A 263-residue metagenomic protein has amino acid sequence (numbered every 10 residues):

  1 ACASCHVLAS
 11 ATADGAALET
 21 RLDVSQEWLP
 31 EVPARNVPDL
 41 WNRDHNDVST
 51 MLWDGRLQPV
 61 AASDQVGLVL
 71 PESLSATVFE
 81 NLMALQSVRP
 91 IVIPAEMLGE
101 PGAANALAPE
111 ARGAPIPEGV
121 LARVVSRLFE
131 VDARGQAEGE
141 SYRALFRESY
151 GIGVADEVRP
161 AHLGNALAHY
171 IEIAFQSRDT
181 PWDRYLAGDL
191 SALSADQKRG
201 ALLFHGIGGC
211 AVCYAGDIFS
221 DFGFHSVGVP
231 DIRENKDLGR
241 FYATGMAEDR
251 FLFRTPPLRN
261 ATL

Functional and structural regions predicted by a protein language model:
A1-L263: Periplasmic c-type cytochrome electron-transfer domains
